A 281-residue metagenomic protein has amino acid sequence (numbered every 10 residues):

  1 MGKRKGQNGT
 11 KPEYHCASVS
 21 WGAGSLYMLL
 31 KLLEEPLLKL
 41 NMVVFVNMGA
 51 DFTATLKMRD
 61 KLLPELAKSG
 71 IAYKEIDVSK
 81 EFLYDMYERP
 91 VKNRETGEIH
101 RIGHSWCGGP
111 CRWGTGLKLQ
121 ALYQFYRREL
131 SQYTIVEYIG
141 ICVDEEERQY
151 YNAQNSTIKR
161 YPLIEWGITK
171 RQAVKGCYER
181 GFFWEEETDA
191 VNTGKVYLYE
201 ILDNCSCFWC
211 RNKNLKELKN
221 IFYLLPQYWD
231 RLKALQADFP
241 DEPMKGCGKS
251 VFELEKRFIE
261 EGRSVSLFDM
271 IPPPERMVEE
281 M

Functional and structural regions predicted by a protein language model:
G2-M281: Nucleotide-activated chemistry modules centered on ATP-dependent adenylation/adenylyltransferase
